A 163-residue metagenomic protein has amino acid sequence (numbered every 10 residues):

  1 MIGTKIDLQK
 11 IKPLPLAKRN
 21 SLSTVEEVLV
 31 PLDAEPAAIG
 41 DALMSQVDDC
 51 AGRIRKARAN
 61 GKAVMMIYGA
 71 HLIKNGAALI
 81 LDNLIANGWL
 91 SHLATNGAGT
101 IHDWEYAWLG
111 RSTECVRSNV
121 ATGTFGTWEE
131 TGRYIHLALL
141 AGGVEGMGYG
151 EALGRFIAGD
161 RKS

Functional and structural regions predicted by a protein language model:
I2-G40, D48-G150: Metabolite-binding pocket within alpha/beta catalytic cores that recognizes anionic/polar moieties
K162-S163: Conserved small/polar residues in nucleotide/adenosyl-binding loops
